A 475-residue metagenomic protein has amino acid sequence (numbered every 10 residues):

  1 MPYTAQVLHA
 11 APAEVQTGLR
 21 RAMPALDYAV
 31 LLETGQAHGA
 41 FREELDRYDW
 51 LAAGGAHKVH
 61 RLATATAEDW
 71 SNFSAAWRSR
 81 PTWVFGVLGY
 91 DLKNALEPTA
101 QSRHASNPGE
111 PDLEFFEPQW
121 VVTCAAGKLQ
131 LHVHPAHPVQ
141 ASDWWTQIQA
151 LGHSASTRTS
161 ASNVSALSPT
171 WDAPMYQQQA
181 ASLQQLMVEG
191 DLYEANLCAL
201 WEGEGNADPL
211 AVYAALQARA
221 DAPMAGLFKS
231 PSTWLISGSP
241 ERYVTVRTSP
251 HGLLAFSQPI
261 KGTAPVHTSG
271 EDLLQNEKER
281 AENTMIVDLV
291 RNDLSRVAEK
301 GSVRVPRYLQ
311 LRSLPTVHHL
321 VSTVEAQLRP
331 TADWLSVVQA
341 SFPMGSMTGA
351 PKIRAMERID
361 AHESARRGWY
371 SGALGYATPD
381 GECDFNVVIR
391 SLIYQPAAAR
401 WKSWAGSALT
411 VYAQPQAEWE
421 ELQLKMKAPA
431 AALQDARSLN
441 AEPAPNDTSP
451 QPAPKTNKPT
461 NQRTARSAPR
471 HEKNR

Functional and structural regions predicted by a protein language model:
M1-R475: Extended alpha-helical targeting/anchoring segments, especially N-terminal organellar/secretory targeting helices
